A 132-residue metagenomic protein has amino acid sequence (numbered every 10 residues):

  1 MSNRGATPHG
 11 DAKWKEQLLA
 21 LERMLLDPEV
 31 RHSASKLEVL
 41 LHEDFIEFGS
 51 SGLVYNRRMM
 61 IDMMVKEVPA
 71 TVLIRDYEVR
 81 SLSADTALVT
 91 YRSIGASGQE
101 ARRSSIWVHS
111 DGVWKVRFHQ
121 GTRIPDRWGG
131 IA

Functional and structural regions predicted by a protein language model:
S2-V39, D44-A132: A beta-strand edge to alpha-helix "cap/lid" segment located at domain peripheries
